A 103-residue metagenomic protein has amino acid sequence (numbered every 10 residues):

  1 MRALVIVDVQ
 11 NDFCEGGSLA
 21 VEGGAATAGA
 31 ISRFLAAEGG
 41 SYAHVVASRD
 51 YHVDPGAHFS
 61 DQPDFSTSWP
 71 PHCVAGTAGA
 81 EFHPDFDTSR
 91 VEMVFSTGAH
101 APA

Functional and structural regions predicted by a protein language model:
M1-L4: Extreme N-terminal starter segment of soluble prokaryotic enzymes
Q10-G16: Short acidic, Gly/Ser-rich segments with clustered Asp/Glu that frequently serve as metal-coordination loops in enzyme
G17-G24, P71: Short glycine-enriched, charge-decorated loop/helix-capping segments at active-site entrances that position
G29-A103: Active-site alpha/beta core segments
